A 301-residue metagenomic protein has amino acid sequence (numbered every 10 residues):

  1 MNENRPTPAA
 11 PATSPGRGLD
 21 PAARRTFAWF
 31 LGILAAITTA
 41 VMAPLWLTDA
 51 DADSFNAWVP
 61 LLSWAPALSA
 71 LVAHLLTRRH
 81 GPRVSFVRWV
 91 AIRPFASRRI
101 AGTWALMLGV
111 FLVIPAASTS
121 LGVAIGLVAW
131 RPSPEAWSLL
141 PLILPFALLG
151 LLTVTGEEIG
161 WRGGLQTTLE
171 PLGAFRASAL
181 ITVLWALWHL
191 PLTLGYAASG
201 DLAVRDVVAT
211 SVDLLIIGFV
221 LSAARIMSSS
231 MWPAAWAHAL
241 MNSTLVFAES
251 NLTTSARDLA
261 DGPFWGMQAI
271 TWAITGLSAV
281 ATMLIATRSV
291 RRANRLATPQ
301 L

Functional and structural regions predicted by a protein language model:
M1-A23: Short, Lys/Arg-rich, polar N-terminal cytosolic tail immediately upstream of the first transmembrane signal-anchor
G16, V41, L45-L106, S120-P134 (+2 more regions): Membrane-helix interface linkers and caps
T26-T39, S63-A67, T103-A116, I181-L184: Alpha-helical transmembrane segments
A35, W64, L108, A147 (+8 more regions): Residue-level signature of the transmembrane alpha-helical core of multi-pass small-molecule transporters
V41-L61, S120-P141, L192-V208, F247-I270: Membrane interfacial helix motifs at helix-loop boundaries and amphipathic/re-entrant anchors
L75-R79, A239-L301: C-terminal membrane module of polytopic membrane proteins
G156-T182, Y196, I226-S230: Membrane-interface helix/loop boundary segments of multi-pass membrane proteins
V204-P263: Functionally important transmembrane alpha-helices
